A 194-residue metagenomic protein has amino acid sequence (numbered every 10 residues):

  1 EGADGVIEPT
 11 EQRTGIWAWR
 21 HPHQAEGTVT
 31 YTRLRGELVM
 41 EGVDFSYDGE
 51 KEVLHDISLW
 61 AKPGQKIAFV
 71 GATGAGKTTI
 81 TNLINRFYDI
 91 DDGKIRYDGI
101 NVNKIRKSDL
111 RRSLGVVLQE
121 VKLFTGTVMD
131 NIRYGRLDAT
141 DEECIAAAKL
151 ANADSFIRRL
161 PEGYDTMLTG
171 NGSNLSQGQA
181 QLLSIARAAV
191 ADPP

Functional and structural regions predicted by a protein language model:
G2-P194: ABC-type nucleotide-binding domain
